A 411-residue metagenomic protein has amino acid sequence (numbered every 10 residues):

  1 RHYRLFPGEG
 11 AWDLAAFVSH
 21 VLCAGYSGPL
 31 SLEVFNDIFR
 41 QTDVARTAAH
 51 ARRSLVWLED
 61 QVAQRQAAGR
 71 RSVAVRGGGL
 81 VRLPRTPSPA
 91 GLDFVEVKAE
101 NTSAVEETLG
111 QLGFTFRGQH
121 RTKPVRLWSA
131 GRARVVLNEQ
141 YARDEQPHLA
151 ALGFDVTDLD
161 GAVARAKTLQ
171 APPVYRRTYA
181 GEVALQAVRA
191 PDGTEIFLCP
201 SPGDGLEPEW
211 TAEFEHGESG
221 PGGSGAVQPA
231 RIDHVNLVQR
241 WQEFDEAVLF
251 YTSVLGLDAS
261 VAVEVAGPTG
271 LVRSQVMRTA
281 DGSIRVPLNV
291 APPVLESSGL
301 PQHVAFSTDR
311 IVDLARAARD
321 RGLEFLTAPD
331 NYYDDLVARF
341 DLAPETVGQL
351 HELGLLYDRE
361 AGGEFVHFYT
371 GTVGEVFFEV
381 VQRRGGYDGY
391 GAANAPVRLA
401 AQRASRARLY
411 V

Functional and structural regions predicted by a protein language model:
R1-L83: Histidine-acidic metal/acid-base catalytic patches
N36-I38, Y179, N331: Active-site-proximal loop/turn and secondary-structure-junction residues that shape catalytic pockets, frequently
R71-G118, S129-Y175, E182-S260, P268-V411: Glyoxalase I/VOC metalloenzyme domain signal
